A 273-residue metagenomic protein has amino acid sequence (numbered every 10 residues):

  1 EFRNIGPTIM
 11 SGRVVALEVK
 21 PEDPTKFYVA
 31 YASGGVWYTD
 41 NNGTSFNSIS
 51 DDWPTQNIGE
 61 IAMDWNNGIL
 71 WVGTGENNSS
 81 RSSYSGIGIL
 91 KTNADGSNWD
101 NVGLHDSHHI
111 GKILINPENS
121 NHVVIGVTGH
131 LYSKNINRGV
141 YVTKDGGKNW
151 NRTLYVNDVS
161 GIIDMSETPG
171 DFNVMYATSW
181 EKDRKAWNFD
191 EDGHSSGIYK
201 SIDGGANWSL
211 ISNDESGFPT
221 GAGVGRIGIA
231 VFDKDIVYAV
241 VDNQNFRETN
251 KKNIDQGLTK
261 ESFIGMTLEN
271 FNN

Functional and structural regions predicted by a protein language model:
E1-N273: Beta-propeller blade termini and top-face loops
